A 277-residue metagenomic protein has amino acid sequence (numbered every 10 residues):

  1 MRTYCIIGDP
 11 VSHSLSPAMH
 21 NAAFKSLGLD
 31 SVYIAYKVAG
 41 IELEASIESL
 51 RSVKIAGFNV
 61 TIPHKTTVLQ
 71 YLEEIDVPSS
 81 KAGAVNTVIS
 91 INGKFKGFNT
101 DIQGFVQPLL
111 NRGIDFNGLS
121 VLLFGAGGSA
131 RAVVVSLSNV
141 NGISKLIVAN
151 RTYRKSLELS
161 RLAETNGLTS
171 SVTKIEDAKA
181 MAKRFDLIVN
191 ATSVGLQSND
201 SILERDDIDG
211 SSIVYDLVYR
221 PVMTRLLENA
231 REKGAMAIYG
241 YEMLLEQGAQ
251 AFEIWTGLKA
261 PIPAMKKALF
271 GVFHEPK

Functional and structural regions predicted by a protein language model:
M1-R112: Phosphate/diphosphate ligand-binding glycine-rich loop within oxidoreductases
G8, G97-N99, G118-N139, N150-R151: Glycine-rich adenosine-cofactor-binding loop
V11-S12, Y153-R154, P221: Helix N-cap at the beta1-alpha1 junction of Rossmann-like dinucleotide-binding domains, i.e., the first residues
I91, I114-S120, D209-G210: Short helix-loop-beta connector
N139-K145, E232-M236: Conserved S-adenosyl-L-methionine
G142-N166: NAD(P)-binding Rossmann-fold cofactor-contacting core
L168-A237: Rossmann-like adenosine-cofactor binding region
L217-K277: Adenosine-phosphate binding glycine-rich loop
